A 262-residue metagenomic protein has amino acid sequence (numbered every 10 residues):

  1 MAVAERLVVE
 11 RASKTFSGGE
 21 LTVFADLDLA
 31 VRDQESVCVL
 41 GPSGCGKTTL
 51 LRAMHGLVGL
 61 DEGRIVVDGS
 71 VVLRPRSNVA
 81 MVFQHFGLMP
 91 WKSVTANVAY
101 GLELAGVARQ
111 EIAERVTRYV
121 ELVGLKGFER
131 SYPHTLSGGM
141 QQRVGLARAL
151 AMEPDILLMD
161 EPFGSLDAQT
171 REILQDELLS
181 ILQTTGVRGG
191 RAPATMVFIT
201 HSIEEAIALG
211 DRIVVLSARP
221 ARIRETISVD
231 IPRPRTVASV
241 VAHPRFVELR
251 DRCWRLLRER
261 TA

Functional and structural regions predicted by a protein language model:
L7, F24-D26: Conserved structural motif at the start of ABC-family nucleotide-binding domains
L40-P42: The feature captures the beta-strand-to-loop junction immediately N-terminal to the Walker
H55: Helix-to-loop junction immediately C-terminal to a conserved catalytic motif
G63-P75: Conserved ABC transporter NBD signature motif
E103, Q110-F128, L179-S180: Conserved ABC ATPase "signature" region
Y132-L136, M140: Conserved ABC ATPase signature
A151-D155: A short, proline-enriched helix->beta-strand linker immediately N-terminal to the Walker B motif in ABC-type P-loop
